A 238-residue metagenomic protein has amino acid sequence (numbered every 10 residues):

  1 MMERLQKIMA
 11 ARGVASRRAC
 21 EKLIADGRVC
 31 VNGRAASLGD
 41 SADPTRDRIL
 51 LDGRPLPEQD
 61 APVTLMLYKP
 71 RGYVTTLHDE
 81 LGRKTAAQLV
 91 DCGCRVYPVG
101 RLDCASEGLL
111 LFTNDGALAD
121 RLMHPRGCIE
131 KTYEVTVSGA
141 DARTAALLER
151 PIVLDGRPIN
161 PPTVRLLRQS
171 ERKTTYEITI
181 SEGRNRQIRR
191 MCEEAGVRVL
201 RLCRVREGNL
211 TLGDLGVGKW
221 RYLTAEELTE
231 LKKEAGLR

Functional and structural regions predicted by a protein language model:
M1-R238: Basic, flexible Lys/Arg- and Gly-enriched helix-loop patches that mediate nucleic-acid binding at interfaces with rRNA
